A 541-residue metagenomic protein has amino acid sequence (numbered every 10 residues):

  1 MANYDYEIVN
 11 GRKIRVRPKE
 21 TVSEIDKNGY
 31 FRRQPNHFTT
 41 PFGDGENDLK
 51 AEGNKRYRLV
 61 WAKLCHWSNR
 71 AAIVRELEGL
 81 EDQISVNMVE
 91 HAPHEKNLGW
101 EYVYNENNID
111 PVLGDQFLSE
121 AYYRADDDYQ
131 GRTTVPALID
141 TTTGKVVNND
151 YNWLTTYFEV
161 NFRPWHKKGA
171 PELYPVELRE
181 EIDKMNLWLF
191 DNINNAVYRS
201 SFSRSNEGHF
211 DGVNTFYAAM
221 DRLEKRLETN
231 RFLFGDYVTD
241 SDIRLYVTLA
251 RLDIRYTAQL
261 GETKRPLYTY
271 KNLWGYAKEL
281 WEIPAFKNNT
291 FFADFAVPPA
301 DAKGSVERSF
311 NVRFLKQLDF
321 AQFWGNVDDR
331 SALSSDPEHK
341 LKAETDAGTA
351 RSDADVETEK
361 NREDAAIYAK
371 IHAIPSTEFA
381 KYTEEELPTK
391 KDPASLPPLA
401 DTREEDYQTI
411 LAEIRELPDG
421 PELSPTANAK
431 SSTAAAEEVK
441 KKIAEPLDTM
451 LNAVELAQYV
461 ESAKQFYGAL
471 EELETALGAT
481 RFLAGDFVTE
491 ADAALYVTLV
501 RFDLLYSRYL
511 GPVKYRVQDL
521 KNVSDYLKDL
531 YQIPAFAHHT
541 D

Functional and structural regions predicted by a protein language model:
M1-D541: C-terminal alpha-helical interaction module
